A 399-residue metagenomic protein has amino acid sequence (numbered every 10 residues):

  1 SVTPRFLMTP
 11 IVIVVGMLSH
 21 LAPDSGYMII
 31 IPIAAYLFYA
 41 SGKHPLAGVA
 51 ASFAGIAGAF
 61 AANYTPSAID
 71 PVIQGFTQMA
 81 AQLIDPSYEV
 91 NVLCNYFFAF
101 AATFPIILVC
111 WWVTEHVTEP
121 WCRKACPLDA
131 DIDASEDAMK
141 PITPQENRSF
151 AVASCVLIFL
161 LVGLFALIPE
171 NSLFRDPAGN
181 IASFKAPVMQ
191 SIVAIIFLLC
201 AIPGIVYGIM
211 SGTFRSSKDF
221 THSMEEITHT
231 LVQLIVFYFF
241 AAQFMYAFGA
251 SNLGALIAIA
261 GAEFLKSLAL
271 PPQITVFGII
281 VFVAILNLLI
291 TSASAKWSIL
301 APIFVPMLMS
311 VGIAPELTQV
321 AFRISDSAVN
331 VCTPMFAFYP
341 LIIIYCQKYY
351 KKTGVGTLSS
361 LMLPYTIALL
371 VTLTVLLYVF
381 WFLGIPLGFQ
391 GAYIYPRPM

Functional and structural regions predicted by a protein language model:
S1, K185-A255: Core transmembrane alpha-helical segments of multi-pass membrane transporters/permeases
S1-T3, Y36-A40, D219-T230, L256-K266 (+2 more regions): Short amphipathic alpha-helical coupling elements at transmembrane boundaries
R5-I33, A40, I235-F244, S267-P306 (+2 more regions): Hydrophobic alpha-helical transmembrane segments of multi-pass integral membrane proteins, predominantly secondary
S19-I29, Y64-A68, G212-T213, Y246-A255 (+2 more regions): Short helix-coil transition sites and intra-membrane helix breaks within transmembrane domains of multi-pass
I31-C126, K140-N147, A321-R323, Y339-V379 (+1 more regions): Membrane-core helix-loop-helix motifs of multi-pass transport proteins
E89-A101, T143-S149, A178-I196, K266-L270 (+1 more regions): Interfacial loop-to-helix junctions that mark the boundaries of transmembrane helices in multi-pass membrane
T114-W121, F159-D176, L198-R215, A241-N252 (+2 more regions): Structural signal for alpha-helical transmembrane segments and their membrane-water exit/capping regions in multi-pass
W121-P141, R215-S223: Juxtamembrane inter-helical linkers in multi-pass membrane proteins
